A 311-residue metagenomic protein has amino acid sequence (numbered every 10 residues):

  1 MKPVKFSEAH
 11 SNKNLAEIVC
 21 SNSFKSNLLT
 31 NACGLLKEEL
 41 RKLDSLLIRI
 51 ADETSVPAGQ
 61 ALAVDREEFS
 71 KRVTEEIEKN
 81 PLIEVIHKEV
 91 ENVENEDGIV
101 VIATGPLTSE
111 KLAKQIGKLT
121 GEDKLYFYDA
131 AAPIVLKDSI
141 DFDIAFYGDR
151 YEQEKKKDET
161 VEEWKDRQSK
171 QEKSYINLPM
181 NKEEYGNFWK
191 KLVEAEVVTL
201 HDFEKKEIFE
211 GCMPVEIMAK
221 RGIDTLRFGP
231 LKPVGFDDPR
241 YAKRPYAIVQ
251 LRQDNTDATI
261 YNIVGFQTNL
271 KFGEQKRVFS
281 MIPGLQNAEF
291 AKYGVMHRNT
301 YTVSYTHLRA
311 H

Functional and structural regions predicted by a protein language model:
K2-I48: N-terminal FAD cofactor-binding segment of flavoenzymes
H10, N31, L35-E38, V64 (+6 more regions): Conserved active-site and cofactor/substrate-binding residues in soluble primary-metabolism enzymes
T30-C33, K37, S45-Q60, T120-D129 (+1 more regions): A short alpha-helix-loop-beta-strand transition element characteristic of N-terminal alpha/beta dinucleotide-binding
K42-A113: Feature captures the FAD/FMN-dependent oxidoreductase FAD-binding
E84-R244, Q250, N269: Predominantly flavin-linked oxidoreductase catalytic cores and closely associated redox partners
Y261-G265: A conserved active-site cap/scaffold subdomain adjacent to cofactor or substrate pockets
F266-Y305: Long, well-ordered mid-to-C-terminal structural blocks that present hydrophobic/aromatic surfaces
T306-H311: Conserved small/polar residues in nucleotide/adenosyl-binding loops
